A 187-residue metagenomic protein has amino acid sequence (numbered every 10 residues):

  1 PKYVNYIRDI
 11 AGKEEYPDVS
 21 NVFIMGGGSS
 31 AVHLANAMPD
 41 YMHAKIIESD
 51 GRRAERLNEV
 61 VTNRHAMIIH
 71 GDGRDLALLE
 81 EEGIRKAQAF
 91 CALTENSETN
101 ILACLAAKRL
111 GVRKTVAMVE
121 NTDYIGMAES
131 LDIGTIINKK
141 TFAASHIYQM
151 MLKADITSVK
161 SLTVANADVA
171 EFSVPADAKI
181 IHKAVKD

Functional and structural regions predicted by a protein language model:
P1-D187: Cytosolic regulatory regions of ion transport systems
